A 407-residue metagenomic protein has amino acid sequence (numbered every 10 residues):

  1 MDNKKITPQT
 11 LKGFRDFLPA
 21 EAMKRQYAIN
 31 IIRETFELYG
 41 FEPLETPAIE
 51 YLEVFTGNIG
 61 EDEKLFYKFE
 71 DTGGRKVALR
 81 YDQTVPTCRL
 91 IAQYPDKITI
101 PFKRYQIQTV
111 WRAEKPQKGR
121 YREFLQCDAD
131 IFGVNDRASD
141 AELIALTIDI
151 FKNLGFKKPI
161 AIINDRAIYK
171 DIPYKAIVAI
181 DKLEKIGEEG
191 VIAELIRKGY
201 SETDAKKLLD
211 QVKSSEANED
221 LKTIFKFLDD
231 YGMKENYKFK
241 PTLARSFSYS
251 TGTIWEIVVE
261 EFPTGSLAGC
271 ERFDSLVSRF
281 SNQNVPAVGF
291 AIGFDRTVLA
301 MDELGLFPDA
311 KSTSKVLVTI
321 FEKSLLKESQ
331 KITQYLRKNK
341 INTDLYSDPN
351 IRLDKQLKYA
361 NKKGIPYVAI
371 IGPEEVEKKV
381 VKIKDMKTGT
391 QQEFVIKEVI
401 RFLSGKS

Functional and structural regions predicted by a protein language model:
M1-D2, M23, D220, K226-F227 (+2 more regions): NTP/phosphate- and nucleic-acid-binding module
D2-N236, T242-Y249, E256-P263, S278-S281 (+2 more regions): Extended, charged alpha-beta segments that form solvent-exposed binding/catalytic grooves in nucleic-acid-handling
